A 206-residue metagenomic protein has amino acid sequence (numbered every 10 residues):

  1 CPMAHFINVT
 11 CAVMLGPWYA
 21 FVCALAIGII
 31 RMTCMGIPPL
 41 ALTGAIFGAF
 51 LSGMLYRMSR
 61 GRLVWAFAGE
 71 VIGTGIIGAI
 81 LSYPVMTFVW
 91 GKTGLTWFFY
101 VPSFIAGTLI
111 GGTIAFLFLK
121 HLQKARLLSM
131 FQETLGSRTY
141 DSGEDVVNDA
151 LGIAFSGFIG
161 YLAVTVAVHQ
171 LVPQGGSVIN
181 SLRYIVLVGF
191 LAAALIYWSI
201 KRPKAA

Functional and structural regions predicted by a protein language model:
C1-A206: Loop-helix junctions at membrane interfaces
